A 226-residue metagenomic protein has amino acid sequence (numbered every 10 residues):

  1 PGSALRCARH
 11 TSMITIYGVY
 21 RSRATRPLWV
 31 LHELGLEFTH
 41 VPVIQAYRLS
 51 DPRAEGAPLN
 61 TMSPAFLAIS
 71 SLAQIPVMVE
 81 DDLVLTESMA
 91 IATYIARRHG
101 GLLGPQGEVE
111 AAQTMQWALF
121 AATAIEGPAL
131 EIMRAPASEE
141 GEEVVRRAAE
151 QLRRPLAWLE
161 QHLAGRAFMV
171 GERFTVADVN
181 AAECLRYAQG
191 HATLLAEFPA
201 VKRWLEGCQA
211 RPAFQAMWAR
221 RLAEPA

Functional and structural regions predicted by a protein language model:
H10-R146: GST-like domain detector, emphasizing the conserved glutathione-binding G-site in the N-terminal thioredoxin-like
A90, A200, A213: Residue-level recognition of oxygen-bearing side chains
A96, C184-L185, W218: Active-site-flanking alpha-helical
V109, W117-A210: GST-like fold's C-terminal all-alpha helical module
A219-A226: Terminal-tail/helix-coil boundary detector
